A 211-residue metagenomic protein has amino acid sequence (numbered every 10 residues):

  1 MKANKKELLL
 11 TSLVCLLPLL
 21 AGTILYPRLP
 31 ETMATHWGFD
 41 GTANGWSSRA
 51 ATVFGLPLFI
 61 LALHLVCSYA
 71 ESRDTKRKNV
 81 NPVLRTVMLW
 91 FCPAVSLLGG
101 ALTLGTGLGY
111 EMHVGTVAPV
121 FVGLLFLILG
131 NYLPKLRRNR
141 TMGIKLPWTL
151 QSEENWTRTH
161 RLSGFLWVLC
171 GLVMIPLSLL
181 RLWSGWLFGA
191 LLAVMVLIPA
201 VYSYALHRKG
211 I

Functional and structural regions predicted by a protein language model:
E7-S12, T52-F59, C67, R85-A94 (+1 more regions): Select subsegments of transmembrane alpha-helices in polytopic membrane proteins, especially boundary-proximal
E7-T23: N-terminal signal-anchor transmembrane alpha helix
C15, R140-K209: Terminal transmembrane helical module of multi-pass membrane proteins
L19-T23, L65, G100-L104, L172-L179 (+1 more regions): Alpha-helical transmembrane segments of multipass membrane proteins
I24-F54, M142-Q151: Active-site and channel-lining beta-strand-loop segments that bind or position nucleotide-derived/phosphorylated
I24-L29, L61-R73, I128-I144, S203-H207: Membrane-water interface of transmembrane alpha-helices
G45-I60, H113-L129: Alpha-helical transmembrane segments
C67-T116: Ordered, amphipathic secondary-structure segments that act as subunit-interaction surfaces in large macromolecular
